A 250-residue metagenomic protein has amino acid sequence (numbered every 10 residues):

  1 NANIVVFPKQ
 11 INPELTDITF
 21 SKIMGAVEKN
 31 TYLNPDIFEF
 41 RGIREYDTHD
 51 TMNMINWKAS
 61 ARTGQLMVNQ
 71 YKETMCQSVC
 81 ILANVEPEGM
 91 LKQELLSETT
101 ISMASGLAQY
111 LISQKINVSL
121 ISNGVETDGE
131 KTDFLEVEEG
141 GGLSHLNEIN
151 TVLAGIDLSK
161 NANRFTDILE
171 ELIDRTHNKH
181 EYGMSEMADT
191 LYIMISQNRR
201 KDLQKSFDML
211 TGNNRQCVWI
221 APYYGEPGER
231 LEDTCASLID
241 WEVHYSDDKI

Functional and structural regions predicted by a protein language model:
N1-F20: Membrane-proximal, non-transmembrane interaction regions of membrane/secretory-pathway proteins
Q10-N12, K22-L33: N-terminal short leaders/motifs
L15-D17, T48-I250: Exposed, interaction-prone extracellular/peripheral surfaces
T19-K22, E39, T51: Acidic, PEST-like low-complexity stretches and related pre-structured helical linkers that act as flexible
I23-A26, I37, R62, D133: General secondary-structure edge motif
V27-N30, P35-Y46: Intrinsically disordered, low-complexity linkers and stems that provide flexible hinges in membrane-associated
